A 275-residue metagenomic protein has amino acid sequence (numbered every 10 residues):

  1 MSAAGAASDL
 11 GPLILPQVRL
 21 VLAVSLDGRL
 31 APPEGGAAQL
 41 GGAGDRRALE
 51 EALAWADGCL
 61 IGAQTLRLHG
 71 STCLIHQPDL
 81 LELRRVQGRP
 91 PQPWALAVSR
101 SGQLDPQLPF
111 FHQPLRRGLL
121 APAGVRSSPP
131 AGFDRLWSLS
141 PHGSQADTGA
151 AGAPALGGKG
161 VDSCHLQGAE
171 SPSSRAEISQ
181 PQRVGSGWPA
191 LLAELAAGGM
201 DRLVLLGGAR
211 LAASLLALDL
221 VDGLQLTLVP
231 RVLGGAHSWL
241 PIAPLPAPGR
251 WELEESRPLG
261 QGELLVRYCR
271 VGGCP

Functional and structural regions predicted by a protein language model:
M1-G152, C164-H165, R175-P275: Enzymes that bind and transform nitrogen-containing heteroaromatic metabolites
P154, A169-P172: Short, low-complexity intrinsically disordered segments enriched in A/P/G/S/L with frequent Arg, especially at protein
